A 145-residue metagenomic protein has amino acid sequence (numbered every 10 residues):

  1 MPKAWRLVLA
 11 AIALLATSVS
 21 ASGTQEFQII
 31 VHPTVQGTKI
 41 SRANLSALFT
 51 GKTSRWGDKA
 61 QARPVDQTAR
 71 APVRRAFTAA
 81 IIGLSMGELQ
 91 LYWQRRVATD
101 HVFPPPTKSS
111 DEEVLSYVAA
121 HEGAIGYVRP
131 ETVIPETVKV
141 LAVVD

Functional and structural regions predicted by a protein language model:
M1-L9: Bacterial N-terminal signal peptides that target proteins for export
P2, A16-T17, G23: Intrinsically disordered/low-complexity terminal segments and short unstructured peptides
V8-T17: Bacterial N-terminal signal peptides
A21-D145: Flexible loop/hinge segments at secondary-structure junctions
